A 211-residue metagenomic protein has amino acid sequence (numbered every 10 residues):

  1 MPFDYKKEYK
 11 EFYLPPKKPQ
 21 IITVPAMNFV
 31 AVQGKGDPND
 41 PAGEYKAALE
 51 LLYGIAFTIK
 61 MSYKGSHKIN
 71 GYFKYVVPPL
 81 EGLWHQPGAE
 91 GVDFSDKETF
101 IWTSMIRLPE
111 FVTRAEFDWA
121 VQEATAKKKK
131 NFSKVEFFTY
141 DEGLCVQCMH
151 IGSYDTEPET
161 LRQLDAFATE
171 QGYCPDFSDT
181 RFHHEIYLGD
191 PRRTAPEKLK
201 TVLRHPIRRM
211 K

Functional and structural regions predicted by a protein language model:
M1-K211: A solvent-exposed interaction/effector surface
